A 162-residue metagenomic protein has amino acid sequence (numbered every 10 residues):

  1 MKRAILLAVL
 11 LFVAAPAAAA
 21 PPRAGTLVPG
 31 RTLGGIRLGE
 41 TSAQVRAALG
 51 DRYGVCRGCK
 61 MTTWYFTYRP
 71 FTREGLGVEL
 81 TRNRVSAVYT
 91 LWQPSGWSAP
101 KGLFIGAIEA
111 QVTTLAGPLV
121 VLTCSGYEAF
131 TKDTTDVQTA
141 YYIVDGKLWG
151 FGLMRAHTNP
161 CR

Functional and structural regions predicted by a protein language model:
M1-A4: Positively charged n-region of N-terminal signal peptides that target proteins for export
A14-A15: N-terminal signal peptide c-region/cleavage motif recognized by signal peptidases
A20-L27: Cleaved targeting-peptide boundary
P21, E40-R84, Q93, L103-R162: A cross-family detector of function-defining hotspots
T26, W92-Q93: Short, 15-30-residue, compositionally biased linear elements with alpha-helical propensity or flexible coil
P29-I36, G96-L103: Second-shell loop/turn segments in exported
V88-T90: Functional surface patches built around histidine and acidic residues
